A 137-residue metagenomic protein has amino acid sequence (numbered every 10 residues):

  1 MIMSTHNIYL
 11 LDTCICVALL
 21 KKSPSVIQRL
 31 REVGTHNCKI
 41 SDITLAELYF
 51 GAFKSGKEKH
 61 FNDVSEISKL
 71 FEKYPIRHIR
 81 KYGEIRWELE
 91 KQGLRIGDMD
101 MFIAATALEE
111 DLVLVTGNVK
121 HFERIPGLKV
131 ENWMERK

Functional and structural regions predicted by a protein language model:
I2-L11, P24-E109, V113, K129-K137: PIN-domain endoribonuclease scaffold, especially VapC-family toxins
I15, K21: Short, glycine/acidic-enriched loop or turn micro-motifs at the edges of active sites
V115-G117: Catalytic beta-strand/loop signature of glycosyltransferases that borders the donor
V119-H121: C-terminal structural segments of small proteins and small subunits
